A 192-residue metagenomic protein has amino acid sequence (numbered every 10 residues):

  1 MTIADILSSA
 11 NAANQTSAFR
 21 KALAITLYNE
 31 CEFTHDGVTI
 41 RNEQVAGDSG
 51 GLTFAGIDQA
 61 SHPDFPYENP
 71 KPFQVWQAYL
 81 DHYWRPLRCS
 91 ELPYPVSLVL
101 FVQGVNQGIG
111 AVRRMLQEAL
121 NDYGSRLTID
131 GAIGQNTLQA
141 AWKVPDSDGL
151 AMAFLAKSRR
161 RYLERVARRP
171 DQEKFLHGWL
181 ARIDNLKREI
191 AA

Functional and structural regions predicted by a protein language model:
M1-A192: Cell-wall polysaccharide-cleaving catalytic domain and substrate-binding groove, primarily in peptidoglycan/chitin
